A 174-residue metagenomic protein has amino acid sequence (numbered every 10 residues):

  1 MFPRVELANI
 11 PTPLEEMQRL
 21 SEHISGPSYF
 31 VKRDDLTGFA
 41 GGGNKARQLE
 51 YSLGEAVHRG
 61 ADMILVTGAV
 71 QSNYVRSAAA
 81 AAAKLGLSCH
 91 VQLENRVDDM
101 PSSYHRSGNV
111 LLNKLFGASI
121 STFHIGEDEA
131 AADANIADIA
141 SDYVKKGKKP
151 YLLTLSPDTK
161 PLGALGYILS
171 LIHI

Functional and structural regions predicted by a protein language model:
M1-I172: PLP-dependent amino-acid enzyme catalytic core
